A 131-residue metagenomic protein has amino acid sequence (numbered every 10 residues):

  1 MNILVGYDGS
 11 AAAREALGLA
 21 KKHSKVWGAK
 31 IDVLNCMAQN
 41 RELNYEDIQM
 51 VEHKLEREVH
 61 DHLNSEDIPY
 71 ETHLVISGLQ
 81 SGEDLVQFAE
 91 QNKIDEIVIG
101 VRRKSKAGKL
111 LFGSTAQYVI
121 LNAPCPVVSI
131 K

Functional and structural regions predicted by a protein language model:
M1-M50, N64: Small/aliphatic-rich secondary-structure junction motif
W27, E66, T115, A123-P124: Short, structured coil segments at secondary-structure junctions
N35-C36, G100-R102, K131: Short secondary-structure boundary segments
Q49-V51, L55, Q87, L111-A116: Charged helix-capping and loop-helix junction motifs
S65-I97: Structural beta-alpha unit
I99-N122: Glycine-rich, Arg-bearing micro-motifs that act as flexible, cationic patches
C125-I130: Short, flexible loop segments at boundaries between secondary-structure elements
